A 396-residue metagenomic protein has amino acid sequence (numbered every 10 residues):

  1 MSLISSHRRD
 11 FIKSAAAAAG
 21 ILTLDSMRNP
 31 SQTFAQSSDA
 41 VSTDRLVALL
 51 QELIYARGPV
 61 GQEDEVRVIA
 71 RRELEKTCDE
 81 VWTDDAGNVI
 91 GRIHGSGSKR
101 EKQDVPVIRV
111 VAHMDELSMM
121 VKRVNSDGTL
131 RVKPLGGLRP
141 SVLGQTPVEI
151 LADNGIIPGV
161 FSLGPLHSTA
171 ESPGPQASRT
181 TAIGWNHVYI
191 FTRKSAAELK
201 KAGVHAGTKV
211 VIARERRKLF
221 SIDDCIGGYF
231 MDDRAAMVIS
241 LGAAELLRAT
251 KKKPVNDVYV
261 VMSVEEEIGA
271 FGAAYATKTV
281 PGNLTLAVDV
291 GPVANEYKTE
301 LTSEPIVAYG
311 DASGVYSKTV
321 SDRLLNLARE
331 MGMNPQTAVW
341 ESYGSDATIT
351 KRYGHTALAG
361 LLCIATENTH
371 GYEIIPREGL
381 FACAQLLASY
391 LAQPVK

Functional and structural regions predicted by a protein language model:
L3, I12-A15, G20-K396: N-terminal hydrophobic/helix-forming segments and targeting peptides
